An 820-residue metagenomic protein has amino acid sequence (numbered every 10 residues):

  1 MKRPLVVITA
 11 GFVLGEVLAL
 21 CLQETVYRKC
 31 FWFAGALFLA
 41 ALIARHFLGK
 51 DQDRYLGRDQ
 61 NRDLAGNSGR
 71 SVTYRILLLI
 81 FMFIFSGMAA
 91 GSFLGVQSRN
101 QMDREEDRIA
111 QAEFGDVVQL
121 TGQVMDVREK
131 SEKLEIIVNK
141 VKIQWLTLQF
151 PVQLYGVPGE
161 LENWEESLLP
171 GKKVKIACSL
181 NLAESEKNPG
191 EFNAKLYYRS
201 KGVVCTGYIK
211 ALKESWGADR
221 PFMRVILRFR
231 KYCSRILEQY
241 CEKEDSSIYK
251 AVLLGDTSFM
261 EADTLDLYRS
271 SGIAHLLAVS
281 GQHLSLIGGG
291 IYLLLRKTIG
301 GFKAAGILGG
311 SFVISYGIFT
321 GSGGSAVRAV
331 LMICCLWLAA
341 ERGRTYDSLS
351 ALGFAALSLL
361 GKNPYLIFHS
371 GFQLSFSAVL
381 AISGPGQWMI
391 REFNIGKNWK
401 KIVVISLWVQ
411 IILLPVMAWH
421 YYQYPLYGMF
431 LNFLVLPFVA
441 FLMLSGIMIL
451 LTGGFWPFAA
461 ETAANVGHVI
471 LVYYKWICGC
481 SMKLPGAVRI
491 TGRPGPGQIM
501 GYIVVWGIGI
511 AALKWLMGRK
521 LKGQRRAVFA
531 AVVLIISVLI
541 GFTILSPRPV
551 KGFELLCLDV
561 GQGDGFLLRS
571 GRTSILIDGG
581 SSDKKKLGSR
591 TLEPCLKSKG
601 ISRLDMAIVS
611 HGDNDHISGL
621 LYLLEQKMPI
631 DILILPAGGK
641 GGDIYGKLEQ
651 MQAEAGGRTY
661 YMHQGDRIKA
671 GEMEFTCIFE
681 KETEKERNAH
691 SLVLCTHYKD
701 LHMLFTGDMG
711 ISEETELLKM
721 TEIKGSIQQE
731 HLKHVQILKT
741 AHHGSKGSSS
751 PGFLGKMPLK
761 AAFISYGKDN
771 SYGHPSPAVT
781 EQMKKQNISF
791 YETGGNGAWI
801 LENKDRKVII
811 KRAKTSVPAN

Functional and structural regions predicted by a protein language model:
M1-D107, R328, L516: N-terminal leader/targeting segments
R3, V7, G15, G207 (+8 more regions): Hydrophobic alpha-helical transmembrane segments in multi-pass membrane proteins
A10, S200-M332, W337-L338, L556 (+7 more regions): Aromatic-rich juxtamembrane segments at the membrane interface
F83-H275, R590-P594, R603, G638-K640 (+5 more regions): Membrane-interface helix/helix-cap signal primarily in integral membrane proteins
L360-F368, G479-M606, A653-I737, G795-N820: Core dinuclear metal-dependent hydrolase active-site scaffold
L604-D615, L624, G638, L738-H742: Metallo-beta-lactamase
N614-Q652, L759: Active-site HxH/HxHxD metal-binding segment of metal-dependent hydrolases
I632, E716-G797: Cap/insert and terminal regions of metallo-dependent hydrolase folds
